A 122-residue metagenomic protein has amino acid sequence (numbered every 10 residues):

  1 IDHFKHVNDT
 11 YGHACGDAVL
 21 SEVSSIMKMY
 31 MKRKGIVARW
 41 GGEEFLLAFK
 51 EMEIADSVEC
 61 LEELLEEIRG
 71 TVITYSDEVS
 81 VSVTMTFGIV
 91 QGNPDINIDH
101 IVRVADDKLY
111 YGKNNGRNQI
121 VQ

Functional and structural regions predicted by a protein language model:
I1-A14, M27, M31, E44 (+1 more regions): Active-site loop/short helix in cyclic nucleotide turnover domains
H6-D9, H13, K50-I54, I73 (+2 more regions): Short, conserved catalytic or interaction motifs in soluble domains
D17-L20, S24-M27, S57, L61-E62 (+1 more regions): Heptad-repeat coiled-coil signal-transmission/dimerization helices
M29-K34, E66-E78, L109-Y111: Short catalytic/binding micro-motifs of nucleotide second-messenger systems
I36-R39: A short pre-motif secondary-structure segment
A48-S57, S76-S80, M85-R103: Catalytic strand-loop-helix junctions within cyclic-nucleotide turnover domains
V58, E62, V90-V121: Catalytic-core segments of nucleotide cyclases and related cyclic-nucleotide turnover enzymes
